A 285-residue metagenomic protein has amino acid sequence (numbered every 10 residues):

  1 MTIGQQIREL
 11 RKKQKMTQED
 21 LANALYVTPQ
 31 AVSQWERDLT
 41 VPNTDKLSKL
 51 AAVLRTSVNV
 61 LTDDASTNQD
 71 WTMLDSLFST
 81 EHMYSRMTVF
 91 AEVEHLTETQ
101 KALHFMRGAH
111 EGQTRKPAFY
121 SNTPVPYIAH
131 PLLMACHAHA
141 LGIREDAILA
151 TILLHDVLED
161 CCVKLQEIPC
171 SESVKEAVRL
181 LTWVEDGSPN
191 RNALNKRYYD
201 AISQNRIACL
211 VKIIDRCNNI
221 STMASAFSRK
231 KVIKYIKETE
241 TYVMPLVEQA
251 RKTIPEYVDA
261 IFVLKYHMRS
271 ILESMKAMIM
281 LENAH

Functional and structural regions predicted by a protein language model:
M1, K12-K13, V41: Short amphipathic helical patch at the helix-1/turn junction of helix-turn-helix
Q5-A24: Short basic helix-loop element that most often maps to the first helix and adjoining turn of HTH DNA-binding modules
R8, T44-D45: Short, Lys/Arg-enriched C-terminal cap helix and immediately downstream tail that follows
T17, T28-A31, N43, S57: Short coil turns linking two alpha-helices in DNA-binding domains
L21-A22, L50, I168: Short alpha-helical "recognition helix" segments of helix-turn-helix
L25-V41, D63-S66: Recognition helix of helix-turn-helix/homeodomain-like DNA-binding domains that insert into the DNA major groove
D45-V60: DNA major-groove recognition helix of helix-turn-helix/homeodomain DNA-binding modules
D70-H285: Active-site helical microenvironments for divalent-metal-assisted chemistry
